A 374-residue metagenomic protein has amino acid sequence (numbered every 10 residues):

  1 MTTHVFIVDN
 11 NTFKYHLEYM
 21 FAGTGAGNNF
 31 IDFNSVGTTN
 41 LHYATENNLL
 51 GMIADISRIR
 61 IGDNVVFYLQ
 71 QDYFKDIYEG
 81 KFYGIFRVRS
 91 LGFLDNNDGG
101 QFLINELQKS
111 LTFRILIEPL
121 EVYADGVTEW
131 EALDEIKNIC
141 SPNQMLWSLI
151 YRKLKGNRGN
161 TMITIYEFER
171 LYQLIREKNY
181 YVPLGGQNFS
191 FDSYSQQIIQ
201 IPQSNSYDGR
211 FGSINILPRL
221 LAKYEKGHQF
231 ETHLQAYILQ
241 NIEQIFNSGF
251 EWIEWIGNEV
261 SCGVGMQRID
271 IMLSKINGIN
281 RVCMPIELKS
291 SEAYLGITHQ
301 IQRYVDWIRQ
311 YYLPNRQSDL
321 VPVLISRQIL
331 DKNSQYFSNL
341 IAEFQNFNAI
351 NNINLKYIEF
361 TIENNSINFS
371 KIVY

Functional and structural regions predicted by a protein language model:
M1-T3, I61-V65, F82-Y83, T112 (+1 more regions): Short, surface-exposed beta-edge/turn micro-motifs
T2-G27, S57-R60, S148-Y374: Charged, terminal alpha-helix-loop-beta segments that serve as non-catalytic nucleic-acid engagement and/or assembly
T38-D55: Short alpha-helix capping/helix-loop boundary micro-motifs
M52, F74-G80: Single-stranded nucleic-acid-binding OB-fold domains
D55-Y73: Short coil-to-beta transition motif at edge beta-strands of beta-rich domains
Q70-D76, G100-E106, N157-R158, E259-S261 (+1 more regions): Catalytic micro-motifs at enzyme active sites that drive phosphoryl/nucleotidyl and oxygen chemistry
Q71-Y73, S90-D95, V122-Y123, S291-Y294 (+1 more regions): Short, charged/polar surface micro-motifs in flexible loops or helix N-caps
E79-Y83, R87-T161, I165: Aromatic- and Lys/Arg-enriched surface recognition patch
